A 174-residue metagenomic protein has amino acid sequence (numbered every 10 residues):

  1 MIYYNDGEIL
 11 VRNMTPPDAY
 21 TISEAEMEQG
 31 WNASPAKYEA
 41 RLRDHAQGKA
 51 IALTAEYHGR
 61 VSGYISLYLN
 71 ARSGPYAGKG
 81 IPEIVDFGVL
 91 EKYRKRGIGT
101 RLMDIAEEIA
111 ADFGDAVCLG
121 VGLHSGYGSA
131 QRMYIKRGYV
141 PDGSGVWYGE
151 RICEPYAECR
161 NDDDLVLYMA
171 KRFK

Functional and structural regions predicted by a protein language model:
I2-I9, P16-Y20, E24-D86, L90-E91 (+2 more regions): Acetyl-CoA-dependent GNAT
A50, D162-Y168: Short hydrophobic/aromatic beta-strand or adjacent loop that forms the aromatic wall/cage of a ligand/substrate-binding
A77-G78, R96, G128: Non-catalytic, surface-exposed connector residues within folded enzymatic/regulatory domains
A77-G80, R160-D164: Short coil/turn motifs at beta-sheet boundaries
F87-R94, G122-H124: A short, internal acetyl-CoA/4′-phosphopantetheine-binding micro-motif in the GNAT/acyltransferase core
V89, K95-E108, R132-K136: Conserved acetyl-CoA-binding loop-helix of GNAT-fold acetyltransferases
T100, H124-A157, D162: Conserved active-site alpha-helix within GNAT-family acetyltransferase domains
A110-L123: Conserved GNAT acetyl-CoA-binding A-motif
